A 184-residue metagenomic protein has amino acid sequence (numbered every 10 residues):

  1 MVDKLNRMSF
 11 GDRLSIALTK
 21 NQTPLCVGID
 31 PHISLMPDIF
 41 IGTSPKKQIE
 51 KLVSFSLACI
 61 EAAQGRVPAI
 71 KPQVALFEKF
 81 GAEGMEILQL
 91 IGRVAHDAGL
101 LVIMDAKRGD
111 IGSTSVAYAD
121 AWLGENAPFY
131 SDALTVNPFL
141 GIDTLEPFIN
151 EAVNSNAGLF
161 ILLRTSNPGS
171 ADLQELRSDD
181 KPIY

Functional and structural regions predicted by a protein language model:
V2-P72, F77-L90, H96-D97, I103: Conserved N-terminal beta1-alpha1 strand-loop-helix module at the mouth
S15, I60, L88-G92, A119 (+2 more regions): Short amphipathic alpha-helical segments and helix-helix/interface helices
T43, A106, D110-Y184: Conserved anion-binding
V94-A98, N154-S155: Secondary-structure boundary elements
